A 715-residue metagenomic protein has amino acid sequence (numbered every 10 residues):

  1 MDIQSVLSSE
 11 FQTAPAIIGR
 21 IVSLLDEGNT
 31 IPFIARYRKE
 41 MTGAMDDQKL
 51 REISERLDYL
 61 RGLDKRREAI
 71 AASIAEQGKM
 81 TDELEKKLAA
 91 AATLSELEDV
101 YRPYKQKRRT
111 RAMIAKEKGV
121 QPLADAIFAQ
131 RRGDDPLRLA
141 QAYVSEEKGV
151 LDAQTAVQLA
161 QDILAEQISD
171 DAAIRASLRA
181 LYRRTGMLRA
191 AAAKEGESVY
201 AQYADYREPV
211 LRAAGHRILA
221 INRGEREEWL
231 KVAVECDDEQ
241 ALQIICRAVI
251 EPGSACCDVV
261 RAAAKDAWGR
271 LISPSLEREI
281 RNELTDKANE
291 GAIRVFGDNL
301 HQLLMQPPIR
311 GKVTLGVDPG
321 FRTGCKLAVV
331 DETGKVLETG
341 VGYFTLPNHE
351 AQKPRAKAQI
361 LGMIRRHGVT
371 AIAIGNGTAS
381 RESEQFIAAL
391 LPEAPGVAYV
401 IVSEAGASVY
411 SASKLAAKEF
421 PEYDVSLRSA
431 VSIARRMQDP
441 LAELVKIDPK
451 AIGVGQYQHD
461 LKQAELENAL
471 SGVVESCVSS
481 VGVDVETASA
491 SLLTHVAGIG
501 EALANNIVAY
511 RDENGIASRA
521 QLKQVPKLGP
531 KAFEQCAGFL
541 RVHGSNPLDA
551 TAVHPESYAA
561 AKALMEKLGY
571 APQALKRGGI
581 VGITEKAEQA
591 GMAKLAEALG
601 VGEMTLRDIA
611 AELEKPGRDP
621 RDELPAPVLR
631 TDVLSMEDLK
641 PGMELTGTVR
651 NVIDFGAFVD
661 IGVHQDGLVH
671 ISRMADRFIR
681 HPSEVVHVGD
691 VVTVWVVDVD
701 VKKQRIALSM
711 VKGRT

Functional and structural regions predicted by a protein language model:
I18, G342-P347, A371, A412-V425 (+6 more regions): Short beta-alpha connecting loops at secondary-structure transitions that line or flank enzyme active sites
S23-D26, P103, I114-E117, A220-G224 (+15 more regions): Replace "in large, NTP-powered and nucleic-acid-processing enzymes" with "in large, NTP-powered factors and other
T30-I31, T42, D46-E147, S480-E623 (+3 more regions): Accessory alpha-helical DNA-binding modules that contact the DNA backbone or grooves
K49-E52, Y59, L63-G316, G320-Y423 (+1 more regions): Duplex nucleic acid-engaging cores and interfaces of nucleic-acid transaction enzymes
E96, V400, G406, S411-V481 (+1 more regions): Long, charge-rich intrinsically disordered scaffolds of nucleic-acid metabolism proteins
Q141-A153, Y206-E208, I245-W268, I272 (+3 more regions): Low-complexity, acidic/Ser/Thr- and charged residue-rich accessory regions of DNA metabolism proteins
A180-M187, V317-F321, G377-E382, V402-V409 (+5 more regions): A glycine-rich phosphate-binding loop feature that marks nucleotide/adenosyl-phosphate handling sites
I280-G297, A451-D484, E597-P641: Long, charged amphipathic helices and adjacent flexible linkers at domain junctions
